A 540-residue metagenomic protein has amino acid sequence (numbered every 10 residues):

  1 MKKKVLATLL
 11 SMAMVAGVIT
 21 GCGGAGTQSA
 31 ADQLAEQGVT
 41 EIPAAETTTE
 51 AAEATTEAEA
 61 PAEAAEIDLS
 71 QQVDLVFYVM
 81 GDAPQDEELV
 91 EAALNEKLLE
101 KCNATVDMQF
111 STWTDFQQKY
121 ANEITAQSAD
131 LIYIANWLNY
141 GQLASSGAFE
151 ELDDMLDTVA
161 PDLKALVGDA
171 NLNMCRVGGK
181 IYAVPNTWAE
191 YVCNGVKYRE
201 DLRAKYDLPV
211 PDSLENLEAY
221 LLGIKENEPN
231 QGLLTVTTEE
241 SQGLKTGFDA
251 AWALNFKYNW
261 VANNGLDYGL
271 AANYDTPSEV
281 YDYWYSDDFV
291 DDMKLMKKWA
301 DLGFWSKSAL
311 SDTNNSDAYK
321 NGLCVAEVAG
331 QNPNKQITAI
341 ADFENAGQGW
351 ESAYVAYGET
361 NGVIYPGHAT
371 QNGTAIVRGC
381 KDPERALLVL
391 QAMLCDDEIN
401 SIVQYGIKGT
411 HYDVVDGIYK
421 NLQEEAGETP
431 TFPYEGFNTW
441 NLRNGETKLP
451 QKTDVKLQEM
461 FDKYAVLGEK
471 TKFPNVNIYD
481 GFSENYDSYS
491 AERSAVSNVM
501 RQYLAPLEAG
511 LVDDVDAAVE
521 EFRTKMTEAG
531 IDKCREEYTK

Functional and structural regions predicted by a protein language model:
M1-L10: Positively charged n-region of N-terminal signal peptides that target proteins for export
L9-L10, C22-K540: Extracytoplasmic/secretory soluble proteins
G17-G21: C-terminal motif of bacterial Sec signal peptides marking the signal peptidase cleavage site
